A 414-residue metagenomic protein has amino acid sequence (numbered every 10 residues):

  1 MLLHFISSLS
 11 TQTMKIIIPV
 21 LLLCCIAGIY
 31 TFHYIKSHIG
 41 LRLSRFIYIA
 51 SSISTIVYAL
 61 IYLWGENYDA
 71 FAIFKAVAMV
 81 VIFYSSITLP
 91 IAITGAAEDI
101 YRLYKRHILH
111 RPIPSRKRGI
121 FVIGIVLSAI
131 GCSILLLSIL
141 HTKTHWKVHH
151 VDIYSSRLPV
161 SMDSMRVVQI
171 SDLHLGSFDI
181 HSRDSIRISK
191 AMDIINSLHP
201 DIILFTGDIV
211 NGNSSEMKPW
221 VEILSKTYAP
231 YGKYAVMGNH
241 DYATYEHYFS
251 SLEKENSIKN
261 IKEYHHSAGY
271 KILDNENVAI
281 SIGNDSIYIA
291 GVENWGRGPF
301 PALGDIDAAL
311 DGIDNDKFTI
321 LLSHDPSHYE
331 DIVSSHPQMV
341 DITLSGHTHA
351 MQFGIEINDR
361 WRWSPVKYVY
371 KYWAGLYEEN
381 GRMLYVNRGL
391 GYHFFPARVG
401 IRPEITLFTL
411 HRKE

Functional and structural regions predicted by a protein language model:
M1-T144: Non-catalytic terminal accessory segments
I17-F32, S37, I47, W64-A70 (+1 more regions): N-terminal active-site segment of His-dependent metallophosphoesterases
I93, A97, H150-D152, R166 (+1 more regions): Beta-strand secondary-structure signal
V122, I134, S138-S156, N256-N275: A short, flexible N-terminal coil/short beta segment enriched in small residues
V160-E414: Soluble catalytic domains of enzymes that build or remodel membrane lipids, polysaccharides, and related
